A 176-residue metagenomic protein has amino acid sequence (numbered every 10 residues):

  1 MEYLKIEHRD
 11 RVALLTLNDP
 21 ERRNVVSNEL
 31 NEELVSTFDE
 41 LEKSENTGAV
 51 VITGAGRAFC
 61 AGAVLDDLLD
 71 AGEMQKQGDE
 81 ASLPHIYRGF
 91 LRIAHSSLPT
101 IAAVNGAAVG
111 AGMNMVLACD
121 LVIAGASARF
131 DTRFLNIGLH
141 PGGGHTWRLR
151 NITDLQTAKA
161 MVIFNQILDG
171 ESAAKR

Functional and structural regions predicted by a protein language model:
M1-A55, L91: Conserved CoA-thioester-binding segment of acyl-CoA-metabolizing enzymes
L15, D19, L34, I52 (+4 more regions): Terminal peptide-recognition signature
V25-N28, A61, D70, N136 (+2 more regions): Phosphate-coordinating loops and pocket residues in cytosolic domains that bind phosphorylated ligands
L30-E33, S82-H85, M115: Hydrophobic alpha-helical membrane-association signature
L34, H85-I86, V109, H145: Amphipathic coiled-coil/heptad-repeat helices and related helical stalk/stem segments that mediate oligomerization
N46, G54-R92, A108, N136-G138: Glycine- (often His-adjacent) and acidic-residue-rich active-site loop that binds/positions the CoA thioester
L91-R176: Crotonase-fold acyl-CoA enzyme core
